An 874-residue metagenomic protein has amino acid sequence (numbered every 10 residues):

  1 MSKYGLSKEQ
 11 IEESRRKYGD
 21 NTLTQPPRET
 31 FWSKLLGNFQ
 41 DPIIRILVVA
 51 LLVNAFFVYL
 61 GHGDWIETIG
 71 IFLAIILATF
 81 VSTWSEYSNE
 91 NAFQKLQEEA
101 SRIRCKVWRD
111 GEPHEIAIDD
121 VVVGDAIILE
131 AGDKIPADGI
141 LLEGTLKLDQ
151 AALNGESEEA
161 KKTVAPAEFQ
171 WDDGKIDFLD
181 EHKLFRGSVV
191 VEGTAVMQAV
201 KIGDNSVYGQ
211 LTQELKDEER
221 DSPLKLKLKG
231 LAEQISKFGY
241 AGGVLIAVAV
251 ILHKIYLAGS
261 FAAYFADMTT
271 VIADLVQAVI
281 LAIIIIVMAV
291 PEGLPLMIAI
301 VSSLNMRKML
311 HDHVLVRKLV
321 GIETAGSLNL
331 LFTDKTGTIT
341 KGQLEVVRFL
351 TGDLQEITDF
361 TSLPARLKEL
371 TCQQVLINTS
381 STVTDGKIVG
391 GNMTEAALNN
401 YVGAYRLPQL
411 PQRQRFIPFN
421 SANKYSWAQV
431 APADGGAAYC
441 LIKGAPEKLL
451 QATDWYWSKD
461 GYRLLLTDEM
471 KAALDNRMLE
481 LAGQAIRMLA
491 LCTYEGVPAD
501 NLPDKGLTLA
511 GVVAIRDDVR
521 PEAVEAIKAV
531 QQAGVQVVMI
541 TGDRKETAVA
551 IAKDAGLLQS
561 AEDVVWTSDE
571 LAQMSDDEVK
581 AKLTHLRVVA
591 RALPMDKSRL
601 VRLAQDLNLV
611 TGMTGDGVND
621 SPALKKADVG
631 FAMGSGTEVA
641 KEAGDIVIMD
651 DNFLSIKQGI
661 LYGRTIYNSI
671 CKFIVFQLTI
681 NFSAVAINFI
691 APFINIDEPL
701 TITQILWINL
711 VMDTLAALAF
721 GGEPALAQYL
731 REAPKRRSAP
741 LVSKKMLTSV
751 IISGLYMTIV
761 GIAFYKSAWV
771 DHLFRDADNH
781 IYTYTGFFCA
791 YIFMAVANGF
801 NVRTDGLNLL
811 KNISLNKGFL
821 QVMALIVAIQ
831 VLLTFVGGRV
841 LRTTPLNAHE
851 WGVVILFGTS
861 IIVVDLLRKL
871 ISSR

Functional and structural regions predicted by a protein language model:
M1-P734, A739-V742, L755, F788 (+1 more regions): Conserved cytosolic headpiece of P-type ATPases
G63, T748-F764, F793: Alpha-helical transmembrane segments of multi-pass integral membrane proteins
W84-S85, F764-K766: Juxtamembrane cytosolic interface motif at the C-terminal end of transmembrane helices
P692-T701, Y765-Y782: Helix-coil boundary and interhelical linker segments in multi-pass alpha-helical membrane proteins
M712, M757-T758, T783-G799: Generic alpha-helical transmembrane segments
V802: A C-terminal functional module that forms or caps the active site or interfaces directly with catalytic machinery
